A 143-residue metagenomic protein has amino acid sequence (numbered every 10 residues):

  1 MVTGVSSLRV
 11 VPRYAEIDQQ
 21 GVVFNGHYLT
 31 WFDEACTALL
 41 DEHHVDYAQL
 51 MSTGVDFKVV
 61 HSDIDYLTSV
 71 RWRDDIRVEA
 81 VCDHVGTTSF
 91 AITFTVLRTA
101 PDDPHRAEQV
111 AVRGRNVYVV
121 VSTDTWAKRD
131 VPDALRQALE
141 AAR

Functional and structural regions predicted by a protein language model:
V2-V59, V121-R143: Hot-dog-fold acyl-thioester-processing enzymes
T3-L8, S69-D75, D83-R143: HotDog/MaoC-like acyl-thioester-processing domains
L39-F90, Q109-A111: Hydrophobic beta-strand-centered segment that forms part of the acyl-chain substrate-binding groove
